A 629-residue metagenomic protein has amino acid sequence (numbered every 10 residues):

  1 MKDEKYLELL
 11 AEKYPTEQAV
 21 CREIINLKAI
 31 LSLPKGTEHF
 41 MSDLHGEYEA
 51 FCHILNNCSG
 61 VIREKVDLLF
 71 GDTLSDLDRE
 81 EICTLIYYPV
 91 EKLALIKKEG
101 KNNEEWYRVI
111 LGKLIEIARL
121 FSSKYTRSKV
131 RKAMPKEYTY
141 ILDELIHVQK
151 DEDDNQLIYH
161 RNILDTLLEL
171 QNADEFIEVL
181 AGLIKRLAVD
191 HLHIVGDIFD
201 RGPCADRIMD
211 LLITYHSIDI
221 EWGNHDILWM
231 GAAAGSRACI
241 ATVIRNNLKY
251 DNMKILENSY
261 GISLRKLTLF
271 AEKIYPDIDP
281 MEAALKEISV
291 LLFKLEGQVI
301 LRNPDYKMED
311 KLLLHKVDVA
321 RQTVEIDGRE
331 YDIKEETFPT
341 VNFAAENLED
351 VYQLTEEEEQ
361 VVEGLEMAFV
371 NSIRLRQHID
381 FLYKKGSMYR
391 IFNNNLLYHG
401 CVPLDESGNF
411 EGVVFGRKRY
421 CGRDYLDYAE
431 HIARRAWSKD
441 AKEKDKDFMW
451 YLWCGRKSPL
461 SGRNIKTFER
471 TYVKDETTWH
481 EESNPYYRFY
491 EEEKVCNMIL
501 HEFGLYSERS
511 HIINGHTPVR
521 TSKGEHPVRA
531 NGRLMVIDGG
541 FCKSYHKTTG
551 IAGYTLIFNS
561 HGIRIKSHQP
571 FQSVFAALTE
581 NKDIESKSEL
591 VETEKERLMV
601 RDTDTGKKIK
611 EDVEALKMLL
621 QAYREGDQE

Functional and structural regions predicted by a protein language model:
M1-E629: Feature recognizes metal-dependent phosphohydrolase scaffolds
